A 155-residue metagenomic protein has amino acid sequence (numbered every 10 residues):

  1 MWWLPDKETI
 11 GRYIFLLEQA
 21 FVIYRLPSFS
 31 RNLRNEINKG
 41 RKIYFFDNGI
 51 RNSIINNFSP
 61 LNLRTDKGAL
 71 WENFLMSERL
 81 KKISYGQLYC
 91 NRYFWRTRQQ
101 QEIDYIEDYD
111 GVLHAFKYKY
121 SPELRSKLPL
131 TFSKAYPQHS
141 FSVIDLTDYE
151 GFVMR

Functional and structural regions predicted by a protein language model:
M1-V112: Accessory nucleic acid-recognition modules appended to NTPase machines
Y24, F94, K117, V143-D145: Short beta-strand segments
Y109, K117-Y120: Active-site proximal loops enriched in glycine and acidic residues that flank catalytic Cys/His/Asp and coordinate
V112-H114, S140: Structural motif
K119-R155: Catalytic cores of nucleic-acid endonucleases
